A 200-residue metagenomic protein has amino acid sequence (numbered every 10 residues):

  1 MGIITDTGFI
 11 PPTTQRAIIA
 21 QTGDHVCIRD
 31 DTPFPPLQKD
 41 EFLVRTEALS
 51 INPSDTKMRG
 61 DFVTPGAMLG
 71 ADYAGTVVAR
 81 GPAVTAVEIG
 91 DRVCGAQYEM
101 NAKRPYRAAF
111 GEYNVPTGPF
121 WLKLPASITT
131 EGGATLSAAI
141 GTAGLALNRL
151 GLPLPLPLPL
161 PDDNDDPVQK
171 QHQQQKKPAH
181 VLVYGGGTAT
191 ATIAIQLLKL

Functional and structural regions predicted by a protein language model:
M1-R29, P36, D162-Q174: Eukaryotic N-terminal low-complexity, Ser/Thr- and Lys/Arg-rich leader segments that predominantly function as
R16, D91-R92, H180: Residue-level marker of beta-strand positions
P33-S50, R59-N101, F120: Glycine-rich beta-strand-centered segment in the early N-terminal region that forms part of a ligand/cofactor-binding
N101-G118: A structural motif shared across PLP-dependent enzymes of the aminotransferase-like
F120-T130, K177-A179: Glycine/charged-rich beta-loop-alpha catalytic/anionic-binding loops adjacent to active sites
E131-T135: C-terminal boundary of histidine-terminating zinc-finger modules
L136-L200: Mid-domain Rossmann-like dinucleotide-binding core that forms the NAD(H)/NADP(H) cofactor-binding site
